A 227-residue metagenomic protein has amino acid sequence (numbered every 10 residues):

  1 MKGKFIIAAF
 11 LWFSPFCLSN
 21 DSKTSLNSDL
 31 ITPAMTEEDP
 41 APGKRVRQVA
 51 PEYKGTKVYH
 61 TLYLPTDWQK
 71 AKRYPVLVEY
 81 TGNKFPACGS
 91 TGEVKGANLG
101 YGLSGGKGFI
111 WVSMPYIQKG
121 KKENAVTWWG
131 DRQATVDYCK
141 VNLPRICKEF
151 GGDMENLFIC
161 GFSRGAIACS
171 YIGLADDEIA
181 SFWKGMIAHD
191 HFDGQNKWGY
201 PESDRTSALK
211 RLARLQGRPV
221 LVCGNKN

Functional and structural regions predicted by a protein language model:
K2-A8: Sec-dependent signal peptide recognition, specifically the positively charged N-region followed immediately by
A9-L18: Hydrophobic h-region of N-terminal signal peptides that target proteins for export in Gram-negative bacteria
C17-P75, F109: A domain-start/cap signature at the N-terminus of enzymes
T61, V76-Y80, I110-P115, N156-G161 (+2 more regions): Structural recognition of the beta-strand scaffold that forms the well-ordered cores of secreted hydrolase catalytic
T66-K72, N124-R164, D177: Gly/Ser-rich "nucleophile elbow"/oxyanion-hole loop immediately N-terminal to the catalytic nucleophile in hydrolases
V76, Y80-V141: Active-site machinery of serine-nucleophile hydrolases
A166-E178: Short glycine-enriched nucleophile-adjacent loop and the immediately C-terminal alpha-helix near the catalytic center
E178-N227: The feature captures the conserved acid-bearing segment of alpha/beta-hydrolase catalytic domains
